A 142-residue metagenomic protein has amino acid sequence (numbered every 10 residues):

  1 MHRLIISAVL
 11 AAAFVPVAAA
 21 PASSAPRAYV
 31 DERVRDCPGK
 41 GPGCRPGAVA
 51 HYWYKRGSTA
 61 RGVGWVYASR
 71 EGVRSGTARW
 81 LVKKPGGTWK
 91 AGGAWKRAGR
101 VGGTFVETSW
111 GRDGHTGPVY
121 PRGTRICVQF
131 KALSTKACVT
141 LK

Functional and structural regions predicted by a protein language model:
M1-A25: Secretory targeting and sorting signals
F14-P16, Y29, R100: Detector for intrinsically disordered, low-structure N-terminal pre-sequences
R27-A91: Short, surface-exposed binding/anchoring microloops in extracellular/periplasmic proteins
E32-R35, K96, A137-K142: Generic detection of short hydrophobic beta-strand segments and adjacent strand-loop junctions
W89-V106: Solvent-exposed serine/threonine-rich low-complexity stretches and specific carbohydrate-binding patches
G102-P118: Exposed aromatic-hydrophobic patches
H115-L141: Short, exposed beta-strand-loop hairpins at the edges of beta-sheets in extracellular/periplasmic proteins
